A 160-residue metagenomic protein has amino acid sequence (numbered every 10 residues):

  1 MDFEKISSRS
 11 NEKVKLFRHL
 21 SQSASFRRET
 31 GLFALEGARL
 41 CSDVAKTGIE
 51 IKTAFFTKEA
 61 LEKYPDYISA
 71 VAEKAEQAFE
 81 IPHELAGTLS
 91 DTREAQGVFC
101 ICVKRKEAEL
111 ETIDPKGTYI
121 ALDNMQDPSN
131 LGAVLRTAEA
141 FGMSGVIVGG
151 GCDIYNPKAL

Functional and structural regions predicted by a protein language model:
M1-Y67, G151-C152, P157: Boundary-proximal intrinsically disordered activation/regulatory segments immediately upstream of a helical core
A24-S25, S69-A70, L89-T92, L110-I113: Short secondary-structure boundary/capping segments
L32, K52-A54, Q77-F79, G97-C100 (+2 more regions): Structural motif
F33, R93-Q96, P128: Short glycine- and Lys/Arg-enriched binding-loop motifs that mark or flank ligand-binding interfaces
G37, C100, L160: A residue-level signal for conserved active-site and pocket-lining positions in enzyme catalytic cores
K46, F56, E107, E111-L160: RNA substrate-binding interface of SAM-dependent RNA methyltransferases
Y67-K74, T137: Catalytic-core regions built around general acid/base machinery
V71-V98, V103: Glycine/small-residue-rich loop that forms an oxyanion/phosphate-binding "nest" at active or ligand-binding sites
